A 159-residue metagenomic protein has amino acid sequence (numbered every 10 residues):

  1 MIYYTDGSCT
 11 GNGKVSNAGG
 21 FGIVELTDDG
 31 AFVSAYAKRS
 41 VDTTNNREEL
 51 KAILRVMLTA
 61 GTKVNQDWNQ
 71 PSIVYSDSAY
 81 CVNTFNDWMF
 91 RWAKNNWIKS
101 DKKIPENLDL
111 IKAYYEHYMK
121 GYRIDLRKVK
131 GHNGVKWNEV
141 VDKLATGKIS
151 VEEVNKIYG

Functional and structural regions predicted by a protein language model:
M1-R47, K51, L58-K63, D142 (+2 more regions): RNase H-like nuclease fold core
S8-K14, R55-V140, L144: RNase H catalytic domain
